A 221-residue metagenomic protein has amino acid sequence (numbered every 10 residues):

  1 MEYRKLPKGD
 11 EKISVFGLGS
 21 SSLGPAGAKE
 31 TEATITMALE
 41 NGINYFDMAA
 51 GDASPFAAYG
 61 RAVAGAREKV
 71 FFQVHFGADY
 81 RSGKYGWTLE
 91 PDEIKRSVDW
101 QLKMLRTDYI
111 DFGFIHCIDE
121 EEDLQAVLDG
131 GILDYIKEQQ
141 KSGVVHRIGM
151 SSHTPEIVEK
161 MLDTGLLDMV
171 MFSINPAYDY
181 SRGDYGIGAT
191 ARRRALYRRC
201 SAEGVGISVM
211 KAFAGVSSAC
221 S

Functional and structural regions predicted by a protein language model:
M1-V74, K141: N-terminal binding-site loop/beta-alpha segment at the start of enzyme catalytic domains that lines or forms
M1-Y3, I35, F56-G60, K95-L102 (+3 more regions): Generic structural signal for well-ordered alpha-helices, preferentially at hydrophobic/aromatic core positions
K5, I13-G17, N44-Y45, K69-H75 (+4 more regions): Structural preference for beta-strand elements that scaffold enzyme active sites
F16-E30, F76-K95, E121-Q125: Active-site mouth loops of central-metabolism enzymes
S20, A50-A53, F114-C117, S152 (+1 more regions): Residues that line or immediately flank small-molecule/substrate-binding pockets and catalytic motifs
A26-L39, L89-R106, S152-M161: Short, acidic/polar
W100-D123: Active-site groove signature of glycoside hydrolases
I118-S221: Beta/alpha (TIM)-barrel catalytic core signal, keyed to glycine-rich beta->alpha loops juxtaposed to Asp/Glu that bind
